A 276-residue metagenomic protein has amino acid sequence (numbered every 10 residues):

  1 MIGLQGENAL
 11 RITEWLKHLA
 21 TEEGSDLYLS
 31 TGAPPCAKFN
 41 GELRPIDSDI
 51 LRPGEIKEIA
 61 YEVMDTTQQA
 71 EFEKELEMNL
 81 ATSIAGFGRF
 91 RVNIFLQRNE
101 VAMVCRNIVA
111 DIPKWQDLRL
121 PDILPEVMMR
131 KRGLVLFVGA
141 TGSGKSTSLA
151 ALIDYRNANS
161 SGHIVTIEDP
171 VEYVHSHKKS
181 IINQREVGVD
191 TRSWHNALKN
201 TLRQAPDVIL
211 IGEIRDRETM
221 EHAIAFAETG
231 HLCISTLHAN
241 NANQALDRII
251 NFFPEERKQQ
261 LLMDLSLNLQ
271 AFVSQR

Functional and structural regions predicted by a protein language model:
M1-R276: Short, flexible helix-loop junctions that flank or precede catalytic/ligand sites
